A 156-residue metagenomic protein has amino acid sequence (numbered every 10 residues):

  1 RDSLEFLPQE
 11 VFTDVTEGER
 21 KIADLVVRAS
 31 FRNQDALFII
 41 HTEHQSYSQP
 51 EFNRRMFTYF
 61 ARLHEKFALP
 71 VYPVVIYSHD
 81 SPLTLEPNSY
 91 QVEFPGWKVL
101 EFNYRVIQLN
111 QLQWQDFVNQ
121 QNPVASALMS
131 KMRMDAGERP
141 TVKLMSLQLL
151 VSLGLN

Functional and structural regions predicted by a protein language model:
R1-N156: Conserved single-residue anchors adjacent to enzymatic active/cofactor-binding motifs
